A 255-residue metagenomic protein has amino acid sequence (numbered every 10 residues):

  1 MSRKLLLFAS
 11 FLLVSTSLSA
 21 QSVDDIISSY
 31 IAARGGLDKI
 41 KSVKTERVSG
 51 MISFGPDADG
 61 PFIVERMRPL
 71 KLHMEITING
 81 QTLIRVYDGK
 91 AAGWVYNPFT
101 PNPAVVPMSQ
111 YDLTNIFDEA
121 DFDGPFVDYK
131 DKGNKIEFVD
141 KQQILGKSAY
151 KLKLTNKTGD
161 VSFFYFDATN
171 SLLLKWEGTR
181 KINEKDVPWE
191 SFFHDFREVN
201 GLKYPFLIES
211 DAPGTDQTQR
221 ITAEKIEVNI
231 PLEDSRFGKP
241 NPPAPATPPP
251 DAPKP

Functional and structural regions predicted by a protein language model:
K4-V14: Sec-dependent N-terminal signal peptides
T16-A20: Sec/Tat signal peptide C-region and signal peptidase I cleavage site
Q21-A32, K39, W94-D160, R180-V187 (+2 more regions): Flexible, processing/modification-adjacent segments and terminal tails in exported/periplasmic/extracellular proteins
D25-F99, E137: N-terminal mature ectodomain segment of secretory-pathway/periplasmic proteins
I52, V139-Q142, F196: Short, solvent-exposed loop/turn elements at beta->coil junctions and helix N-caps that rim active or binding pockets
P56-A58, G80-R85, T100-A104, D160-F163 (+1 more regions): Short, surface-exposed beta-strand/loop "edge" segments at domain boundaries and coil↔beta transitions
P61-R66, I84-G89, P103-L113, F166 (+2 more regions): Short amphipathic beta-strand/extended segments with alternating polar/hydrophobic composition
K147-P240: Gly/Pro-enriched, hydrophobic low-complexity segments that function as extracytoplasmic propeptides/linkers
